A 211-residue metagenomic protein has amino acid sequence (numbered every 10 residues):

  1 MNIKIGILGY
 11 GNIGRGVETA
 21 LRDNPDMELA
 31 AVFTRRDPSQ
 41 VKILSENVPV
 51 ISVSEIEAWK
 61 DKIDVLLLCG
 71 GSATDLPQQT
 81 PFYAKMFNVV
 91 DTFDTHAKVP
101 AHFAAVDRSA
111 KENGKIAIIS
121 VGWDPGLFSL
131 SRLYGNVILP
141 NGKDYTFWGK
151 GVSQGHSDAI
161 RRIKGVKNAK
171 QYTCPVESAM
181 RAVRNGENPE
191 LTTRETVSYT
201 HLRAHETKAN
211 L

Functional and structural regions predicted by a protein language model:
K4-V17: Glycine-rich adenosine-cofactor-binding loop
N24-L44: NAD(P)-binding Rossmann-fold cofactor-contacting core
V48-K62: Short acidic low-complexity segments
L66-L67, V90: N-terminal Rossmann-like NAD(P) cofactor-binding module of classical short-chain dehydrogenase/reductase
A73-T92: Rossmann-fold NAD(P) dinucleotide-binding segment
D94-I116: Rossmann-fold NAD(P)-binding glycine/threonine-rich loop
L127-K143, D158-A169: Oxidoreductase and adenylate-handling cofactor-binding alpha/beta cores
T200-T207: Conserved small/polar residues in nucleotide/adenosyl-binding loops
